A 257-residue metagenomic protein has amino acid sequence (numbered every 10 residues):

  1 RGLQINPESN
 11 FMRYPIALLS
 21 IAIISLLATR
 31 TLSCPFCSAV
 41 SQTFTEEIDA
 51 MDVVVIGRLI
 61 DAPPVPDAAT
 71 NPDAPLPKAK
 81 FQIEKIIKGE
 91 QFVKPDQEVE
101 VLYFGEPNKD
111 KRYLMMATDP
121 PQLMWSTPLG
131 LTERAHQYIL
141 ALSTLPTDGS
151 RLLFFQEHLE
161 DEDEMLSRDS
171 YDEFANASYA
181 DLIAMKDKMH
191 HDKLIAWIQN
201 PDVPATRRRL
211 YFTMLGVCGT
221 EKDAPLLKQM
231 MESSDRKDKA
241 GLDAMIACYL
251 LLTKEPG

Functional and structural regions predicted by a protein language model:
N10-I16: Positively charged n-region of N-terminal signal peptides that target proteins for export
A17-A28: Bacterial N-terminal signal peptides
T29-E162, L166-D169, A175-N176: Transition segments tied to proteolytic processing and entry into folded domains
M51, L252-G257: Short, intrinsically disordered, charge-balanced linker/junction segments flanking boundaries in proteins
Q137-L145, R168-M185, T206-T220, A240-K254: Structural detector for internal amphipathic alpha-helices that build alpha-solenoid repeat scaffolds
D148-E157, A180-W197, E221-E232, E255-G257: Amphipathic alpha-helical scaffolding segments comprising HEAT/armadillo-like alpha-solenoid repeats
E157-M165, N200-P204, S233-K237: Short coil turns that connect the paired helices of HEAT/ARM alpha-solenoid repeats
